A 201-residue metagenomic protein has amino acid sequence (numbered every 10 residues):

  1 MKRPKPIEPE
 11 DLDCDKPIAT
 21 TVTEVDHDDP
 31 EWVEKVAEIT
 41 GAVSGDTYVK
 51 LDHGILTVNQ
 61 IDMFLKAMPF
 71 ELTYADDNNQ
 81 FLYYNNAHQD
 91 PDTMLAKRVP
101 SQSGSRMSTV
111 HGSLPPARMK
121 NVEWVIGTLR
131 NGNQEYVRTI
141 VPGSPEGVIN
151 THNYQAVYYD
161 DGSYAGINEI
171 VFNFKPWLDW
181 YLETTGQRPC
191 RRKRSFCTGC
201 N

Functional and structural regions predicted by a protein language model:
K2-Y48, G54-T57, I61-L65, V171-N201: Juxtadomain coupling helices with adjacent low-complexity linkers
I7, D76-Y83, A87-E183: Sensory/regulatory domains in signal-transduction proteins
D46-H88: Sensory modules in modular signal-transduction proteins
